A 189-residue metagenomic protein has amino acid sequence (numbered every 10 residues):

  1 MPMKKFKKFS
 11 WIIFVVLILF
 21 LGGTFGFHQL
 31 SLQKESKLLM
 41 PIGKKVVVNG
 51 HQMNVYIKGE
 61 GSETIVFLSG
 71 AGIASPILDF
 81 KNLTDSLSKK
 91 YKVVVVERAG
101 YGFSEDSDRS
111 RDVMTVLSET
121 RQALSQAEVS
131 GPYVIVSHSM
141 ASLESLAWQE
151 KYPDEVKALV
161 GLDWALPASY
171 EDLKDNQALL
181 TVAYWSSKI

Functional and structural regions predicted by a protein language model:
P2-I65, K89-Y91: Alpha/beta-hydrolase fold catalytic core
H51-F103: Conserved HGGG/HGGXW glycine-rich cap/lid loop of the alpha/beta-hydrolase fold
I77-D79, S104-S110, E171-D172: Conserved catalytic-core motifs of eukaryotic protein kinase domains, centered on the activation segment
L87, W148-Y152: Aromatic pocket-lining residues of Rossmann-like dinucleotide-binding sites
R98-V134: Active-site loop/oxyanion-hole signature of alpha/beta-hydrolase fold enzymes
V113, Y152-I189: Flexible "cap/lid" subdomain of the alpha/beta-hydrolase fold that forms the substrate-access gate
I135-S137, L162: Short beta-strand immediately N-terminal to the catalytic nucleophile in serine-hydrolase-like folds
S137-A141, S145: Gly/Ala-rich beta-loop-alpha elbow adjacent to hydrolase catalytic centers
